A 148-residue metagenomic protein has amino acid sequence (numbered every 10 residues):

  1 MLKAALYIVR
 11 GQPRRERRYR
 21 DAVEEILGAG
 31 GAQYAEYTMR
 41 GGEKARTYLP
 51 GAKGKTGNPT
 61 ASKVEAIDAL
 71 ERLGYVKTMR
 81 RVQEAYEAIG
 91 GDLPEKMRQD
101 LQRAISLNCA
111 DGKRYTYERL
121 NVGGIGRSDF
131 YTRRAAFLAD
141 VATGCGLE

Functional and structural regions predicted by a protein language model:
M1-K96, L147: N-terminal interaction/assembly modules
T78-V82, L101, R133: Amphipathic alpha-helical interface surfaces
A85, N108-D111, D140, G144: Mid-sequence acidic-hydrophobic segments that form the walls of catalytic/ligand-binding cavities or oligomerization
P94-Y115: Short amphipathic alpha helix immediately N-terminal
D111-S128: Helix-turn-helix DNA-binding module
F130-G144: DNA major-groove recognition helices of helix-turn-helix
